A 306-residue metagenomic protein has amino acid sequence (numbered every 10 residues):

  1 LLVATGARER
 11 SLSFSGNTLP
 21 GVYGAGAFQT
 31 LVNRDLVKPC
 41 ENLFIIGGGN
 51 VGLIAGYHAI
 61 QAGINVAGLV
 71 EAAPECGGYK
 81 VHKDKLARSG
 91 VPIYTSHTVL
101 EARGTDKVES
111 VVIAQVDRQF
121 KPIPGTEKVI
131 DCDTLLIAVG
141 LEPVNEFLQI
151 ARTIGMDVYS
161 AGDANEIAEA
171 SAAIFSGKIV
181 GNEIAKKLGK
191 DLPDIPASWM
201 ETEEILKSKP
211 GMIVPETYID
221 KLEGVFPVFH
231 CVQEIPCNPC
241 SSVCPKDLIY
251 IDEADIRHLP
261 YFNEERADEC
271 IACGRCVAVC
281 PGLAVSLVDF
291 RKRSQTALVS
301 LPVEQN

Functional and structural regions predicted by a protein language model:
L1-N306: Residues forming the flavin
